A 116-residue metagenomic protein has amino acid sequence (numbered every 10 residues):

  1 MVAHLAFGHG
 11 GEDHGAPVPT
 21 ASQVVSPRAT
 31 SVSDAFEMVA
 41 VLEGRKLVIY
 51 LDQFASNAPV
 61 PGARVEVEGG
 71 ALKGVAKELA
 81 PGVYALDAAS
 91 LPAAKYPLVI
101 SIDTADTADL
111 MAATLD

Functional and structural regions predicted by a protein language model:
M1-D116: Intrinsically disordered, low-complexity terminal tails/loops enriched in metal-binding residues
